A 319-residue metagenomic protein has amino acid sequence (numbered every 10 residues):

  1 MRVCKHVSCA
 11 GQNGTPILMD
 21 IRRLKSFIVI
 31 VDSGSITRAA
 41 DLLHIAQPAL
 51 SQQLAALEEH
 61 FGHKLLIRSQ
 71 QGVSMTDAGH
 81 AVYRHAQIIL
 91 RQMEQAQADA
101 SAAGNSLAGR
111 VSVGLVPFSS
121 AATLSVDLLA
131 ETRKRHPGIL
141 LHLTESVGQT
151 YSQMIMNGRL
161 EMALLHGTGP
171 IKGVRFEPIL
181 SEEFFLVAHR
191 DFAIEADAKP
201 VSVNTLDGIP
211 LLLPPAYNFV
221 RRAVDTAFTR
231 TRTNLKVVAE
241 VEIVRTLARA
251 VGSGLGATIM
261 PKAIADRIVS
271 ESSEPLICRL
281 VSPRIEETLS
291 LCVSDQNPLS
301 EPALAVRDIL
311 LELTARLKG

Functional and structural regions predicted by a protein language model:
I28-A46: Short helix-boundary/capping micro-motifs
E58-D77: A short LG(V/I)-centered, amphipathic sequence patch enriched for acidic residue(s) preceding the LG motif
H60-F61, V82-G104, V306: Alpha-helical linker/hinge and terminal dimerization helices associated with HTH transcriptional regulators
R110-I171: Central regulatory/effector-binding core of bacterial HTH transcription factors
A122-T123, V201, P210-T231, L299-R307 (+1 more regions): Secondary-structure junction motif
T150-Y151, M156-L160, L165-H166, Y217-I277: Hydrophobic hinge/microswitch elements
V174-L211: Flexible hinge/capping segments at coil-to-helix
L276-G319: A late-sequence structural motif
